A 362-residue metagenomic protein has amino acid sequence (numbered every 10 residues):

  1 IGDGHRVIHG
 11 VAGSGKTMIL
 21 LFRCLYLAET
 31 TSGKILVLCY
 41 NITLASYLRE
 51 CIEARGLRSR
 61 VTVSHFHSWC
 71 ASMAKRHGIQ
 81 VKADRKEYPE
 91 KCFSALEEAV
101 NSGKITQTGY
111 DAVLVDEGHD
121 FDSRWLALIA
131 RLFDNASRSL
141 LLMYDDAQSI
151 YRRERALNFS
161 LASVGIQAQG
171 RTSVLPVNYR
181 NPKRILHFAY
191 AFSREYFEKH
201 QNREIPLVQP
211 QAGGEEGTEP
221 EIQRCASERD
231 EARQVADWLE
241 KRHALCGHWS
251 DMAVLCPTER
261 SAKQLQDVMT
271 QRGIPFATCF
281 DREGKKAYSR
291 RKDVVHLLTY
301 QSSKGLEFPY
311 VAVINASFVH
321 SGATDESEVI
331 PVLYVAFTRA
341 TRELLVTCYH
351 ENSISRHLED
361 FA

Functional and structural regions predicted by a protein language model:
I1-D3: ATP-dependent helicase/translocase motor core
H5-R76, A112-V335, R339-A362: Conserved helicase motor core of SF1/SF2 NTP-dependent helicases
W69-K91: Conserved P-loop NTPase mechanochemical-coupling segment
F93, E97, F337: Short, conserved alpha-helix that lines the donor NDP-sugar binding/gating region of sugar-transfer enzymes
L96-D111, L132-A136: Short basic/glycine-enriched coil/helix segment immediately N-terminal to the Walker B
